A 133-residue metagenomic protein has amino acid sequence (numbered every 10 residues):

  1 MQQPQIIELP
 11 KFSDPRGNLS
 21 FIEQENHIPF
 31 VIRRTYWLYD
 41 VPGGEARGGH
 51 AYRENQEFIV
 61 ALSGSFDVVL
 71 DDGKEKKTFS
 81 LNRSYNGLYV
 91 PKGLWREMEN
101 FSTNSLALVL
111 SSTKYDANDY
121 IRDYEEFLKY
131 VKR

Functional and structural regions predicted by a protein language model:
M1-N86, T103-L106, L110, Y115-R133: Non-catalytic, conserved peripheral segments adjacent to functional cores
R83-G87, G93-N100: Well-ordered alpha/beta subsegment
